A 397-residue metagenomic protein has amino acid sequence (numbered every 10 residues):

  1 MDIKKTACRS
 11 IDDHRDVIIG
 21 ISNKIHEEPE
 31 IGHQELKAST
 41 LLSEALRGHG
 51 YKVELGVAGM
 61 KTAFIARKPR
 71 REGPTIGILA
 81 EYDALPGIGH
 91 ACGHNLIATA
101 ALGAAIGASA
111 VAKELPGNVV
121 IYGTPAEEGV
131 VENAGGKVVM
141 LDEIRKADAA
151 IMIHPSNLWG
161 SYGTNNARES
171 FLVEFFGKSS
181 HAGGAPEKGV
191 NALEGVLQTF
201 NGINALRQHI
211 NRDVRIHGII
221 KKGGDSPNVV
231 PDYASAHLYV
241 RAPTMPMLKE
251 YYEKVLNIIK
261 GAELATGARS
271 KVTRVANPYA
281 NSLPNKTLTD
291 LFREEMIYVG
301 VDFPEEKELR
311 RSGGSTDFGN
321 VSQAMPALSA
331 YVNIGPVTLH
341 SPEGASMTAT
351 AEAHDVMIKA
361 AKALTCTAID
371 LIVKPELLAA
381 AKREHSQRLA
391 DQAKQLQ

Functional and structural regions predicted by a protein language model:
D2-V120: Acidic/His- and Gly-rich active-site-bordering loop/insert found across diverse amide/peptide-bond hydrolases
L42, L46, A100-A108, M140 (+2 more regions): Buried hydrophobic packing segments
A58-A63, N157-L158, G313-G314: Short acidic loop-to-helix transition motifs that present clustered carboxylates
K68, D83-A91, N95-L96, L102 (+2 more regions): Histidine/acidic-residue-rich, glycine-tolerant segments that coordinate divalent metal ions
I76, Y122, A149-I151, P326-A330: Hydrophobic/aromatic beta-strand patches that form the interior of the parallel beta-sheet core in alpha/beta enzyme
G77-L79, F176, S329-G335: Non-cysteine beta-strand/loop elements that form the S-adenosyl-L-methionine
L197-Q397: Metal-dependent amide/peptide-bond hydrolase catalytic core, centered on the "pita-bread" metallohydrolase fold
